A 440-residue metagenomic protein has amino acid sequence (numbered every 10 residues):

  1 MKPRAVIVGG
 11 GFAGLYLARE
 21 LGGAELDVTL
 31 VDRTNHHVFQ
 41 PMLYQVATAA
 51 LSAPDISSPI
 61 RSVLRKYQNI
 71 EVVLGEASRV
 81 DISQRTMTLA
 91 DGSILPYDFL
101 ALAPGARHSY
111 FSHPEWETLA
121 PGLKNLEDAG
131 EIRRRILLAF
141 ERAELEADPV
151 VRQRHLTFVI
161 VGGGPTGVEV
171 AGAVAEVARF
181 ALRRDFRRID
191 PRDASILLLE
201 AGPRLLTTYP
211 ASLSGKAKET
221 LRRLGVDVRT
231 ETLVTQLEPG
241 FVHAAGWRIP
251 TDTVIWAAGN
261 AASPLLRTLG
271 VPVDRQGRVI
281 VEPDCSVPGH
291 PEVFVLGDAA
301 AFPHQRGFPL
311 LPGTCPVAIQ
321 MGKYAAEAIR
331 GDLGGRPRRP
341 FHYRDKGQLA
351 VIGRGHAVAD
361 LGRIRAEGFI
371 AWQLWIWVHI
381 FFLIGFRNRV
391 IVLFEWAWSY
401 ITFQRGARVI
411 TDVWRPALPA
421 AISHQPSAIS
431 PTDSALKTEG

Functional and structural regions predicted by a protein language model:
M1-P3, I70-V161, V177, A244 (+1 more regions): FAD-binding core/adjacent interface of flavoenzyme oxidoreductases
M1-V73, S78-R79, F158, P165-Y209 (+1 more regions): Beta1-alpha1 glycine-rich phosphate/pyrophosphate-binding loop at the start of Rossmann-like nucleotide-binding domains
K2, E327-I422: C-terminal, flexible cofactor-proximal segment of oxidoreductases
A13, G105-H108, A171, N260-A262: Short glycine-rich anion-binding loops that position phosphate/pyrophosphate groups of nucleotides and phosphorylated
D27, Q68-R79, A175-P283, V287-G289 (+1 more regions): A Rossmann-like FAD-binding core segment of flavoenzymes
V28, T314-L333, L349: An active-site-proximal "capping" alpha-helix that borders the catalytic cofactor pocket
T118-D148, G240-F241, R248-Q320: FAD-site-proximal beta/loop scaffold in flavoenzymes
A420-G440: Short, basic, low-complexity termini and linkers enriched in Ser/Thr/Gly/Pro that act as targeting/leader peptides
